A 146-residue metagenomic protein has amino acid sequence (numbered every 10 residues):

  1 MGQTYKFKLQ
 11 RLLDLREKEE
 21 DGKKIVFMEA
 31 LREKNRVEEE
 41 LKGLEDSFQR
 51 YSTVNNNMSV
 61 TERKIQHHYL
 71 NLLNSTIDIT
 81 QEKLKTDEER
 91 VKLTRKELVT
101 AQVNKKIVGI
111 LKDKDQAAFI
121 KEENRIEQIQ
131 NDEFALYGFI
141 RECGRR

Functional and structural regions predicted by a protein language model:
M1-R146: Charge-rich amphipathic alpha-helical interaction elements
